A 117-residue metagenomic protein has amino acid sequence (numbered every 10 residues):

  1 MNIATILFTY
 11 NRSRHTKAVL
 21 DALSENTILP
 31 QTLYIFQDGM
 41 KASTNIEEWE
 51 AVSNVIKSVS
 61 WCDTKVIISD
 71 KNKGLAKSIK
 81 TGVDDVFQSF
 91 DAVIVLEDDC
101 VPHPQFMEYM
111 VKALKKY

Functional and structural regions predicted by a protein language model:
M1-E25: N-proximal low-complexity "stem/linker" segments adjacent to membrane-targeting elements
T5, T32-L33, V66: Hydrophobic/aromatic residues located in beta-strands of well-ordered beta-sheets within soluble catalytic
D21-T32, M40-A42: Short, acidic, metal-binding catalytic loop of nucleotide-sugar glycosyltransferases
Q37-V52: A conserved acidic beta->alpha catalytic loop
K71-S78: A short, glycine-/small-residue-rich helix N-cap motif at loop->alpha-helix starts within glycosyltransferase
K80-A92: Active-site nucleotide-sugar/metal-binding loop of Leloir-type enzymes
F90-V101: Short beta-strand-to-loop acidic/aromatic patch adjacent to the donor-nucleotide binding site
P104-Y117: Conserved donor-nucleotide/metal-binding helix-loop-beta segment in metal-dependent transferases, i.e., the alpha-helix
